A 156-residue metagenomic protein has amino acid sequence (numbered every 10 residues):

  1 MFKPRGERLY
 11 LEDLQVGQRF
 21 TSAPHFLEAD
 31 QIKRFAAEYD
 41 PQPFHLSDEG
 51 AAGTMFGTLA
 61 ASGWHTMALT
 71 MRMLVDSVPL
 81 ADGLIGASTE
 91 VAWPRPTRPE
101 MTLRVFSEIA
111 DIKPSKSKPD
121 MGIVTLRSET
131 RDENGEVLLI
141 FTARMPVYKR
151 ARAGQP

Functional and structural regions predicted by a protein language model:
M1-A61, E133, K149: Catalytic strand-loop segment that frames the active site of acyl-thioester-processing enzymes
M1-Q15, T97-P156: HotDog/MaoC-like acyl-thioester-processing domains
R19-P24, E90, I140-R144: Well-ordered beta-strand positions in beta-sheet-rich domains
F44-L46, I85, E90-A92, G122-I123 (+1 more regions): Short, intrinsically disordered/low-complexity patches at protein termini and at juxtamembrane boundaries
A52-A61, H65-D111: Hydrophobic beta-strand-centered segment that forms part of the acyl-chain substrate-binding groove
